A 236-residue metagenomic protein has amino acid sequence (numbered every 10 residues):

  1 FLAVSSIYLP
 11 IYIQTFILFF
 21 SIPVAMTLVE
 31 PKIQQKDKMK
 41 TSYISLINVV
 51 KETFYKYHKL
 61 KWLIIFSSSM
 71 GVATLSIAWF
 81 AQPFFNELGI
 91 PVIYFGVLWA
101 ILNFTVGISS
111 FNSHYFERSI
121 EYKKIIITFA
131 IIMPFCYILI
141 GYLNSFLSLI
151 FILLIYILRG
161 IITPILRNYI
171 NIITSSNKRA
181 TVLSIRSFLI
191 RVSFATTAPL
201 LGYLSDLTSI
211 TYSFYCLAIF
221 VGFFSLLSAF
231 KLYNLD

Functional and structural regions predicted by a protein language model:
A3, I108-Y122, S205-D206: Helix-to-loop junctions at the C-terminal end of transmembrane segments in multipass secondary transporters
A3-I17, P91-V97, Y203-V221: A membrane-interface helix-boundary motif in multi-pass transporters
Q14-I17, S21-T41, A229-D236: Helix-loop junctions on the cytosolic side of multi-pass membrane transporters, especially the intracellular loop
T15, K124-I138: Structural signature of the two symmetry-related core transmembrane helices
E30-I65: Juxtamembrane intracellular "pre-TM" segments in multi-pass secondary transporters
H58-L102: Helix-loop boundary and gating motifs at the non-cytosolic
V92-I93, T174-R186: Loop-to-transmembrane helix entry/capping segments in MFS-fold secondary transporters and related SLC/MFSD carriers
L139-I152: Helix-loop junctions at membrane interfaces in 12-TM secondary transporters
